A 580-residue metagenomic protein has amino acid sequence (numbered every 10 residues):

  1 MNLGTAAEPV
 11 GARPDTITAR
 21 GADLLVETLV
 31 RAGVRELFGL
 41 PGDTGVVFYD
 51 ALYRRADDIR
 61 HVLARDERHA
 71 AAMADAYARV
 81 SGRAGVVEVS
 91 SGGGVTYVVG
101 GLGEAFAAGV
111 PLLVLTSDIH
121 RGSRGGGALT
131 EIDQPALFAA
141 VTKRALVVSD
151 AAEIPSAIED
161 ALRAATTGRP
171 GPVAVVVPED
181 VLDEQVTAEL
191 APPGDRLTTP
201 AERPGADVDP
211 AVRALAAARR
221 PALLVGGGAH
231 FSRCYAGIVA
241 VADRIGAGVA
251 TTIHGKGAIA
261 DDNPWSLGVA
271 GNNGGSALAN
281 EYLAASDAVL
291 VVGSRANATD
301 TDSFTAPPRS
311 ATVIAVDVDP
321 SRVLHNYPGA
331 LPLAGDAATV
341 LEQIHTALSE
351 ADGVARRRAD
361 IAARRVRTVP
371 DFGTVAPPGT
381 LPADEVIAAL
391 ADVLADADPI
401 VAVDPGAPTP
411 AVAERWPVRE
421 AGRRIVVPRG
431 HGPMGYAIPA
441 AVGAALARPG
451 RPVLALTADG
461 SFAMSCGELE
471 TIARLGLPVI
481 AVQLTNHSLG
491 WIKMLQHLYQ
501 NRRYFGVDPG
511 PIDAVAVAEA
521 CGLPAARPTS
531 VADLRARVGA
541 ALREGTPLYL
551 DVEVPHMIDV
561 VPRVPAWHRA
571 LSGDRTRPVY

Functional and structural regions predicted by a protein language model:
N2-A351, P478-A481: N-terminal alpha/beta PP-like core and its mobile active-site loop of ThDP/TPP-dependent enzymes
N2-T16, A152, L190, S310-P405 (+3 more regions): Phosphate/pyrophosphate-binding active-site segments
A22-V26, V30-R35, L40-D43, V47-Y53 (+2 more regions): Active-site diphosphate/adenylate-binding microenvironment
L40-G42, H61-A72, V87-G94, S149-D150 (+8 more regions): Active-site nucleophile and cofactor-binding loops and adjacent substrate-binding regions of central metabolic enzymes
A64, G248-H254, P405-G406, T529-A532 (+1 more regions): Beta-strand->loop->alpha-helix junctions that form or flank phosphate-binding loops in nucleotide-handling enzymes
S117, V292, V316-V318, V403 (+3 more regions): Active-site flanking residues adjacent to catalytic metal/cofactor-binding acidic residues
S123-T130, N272, N280, A285 (+4 more regions): Thiamine diphosphate
P170, A218-R220, S310, D396-D398 (+3 more regions): A general structural motif
